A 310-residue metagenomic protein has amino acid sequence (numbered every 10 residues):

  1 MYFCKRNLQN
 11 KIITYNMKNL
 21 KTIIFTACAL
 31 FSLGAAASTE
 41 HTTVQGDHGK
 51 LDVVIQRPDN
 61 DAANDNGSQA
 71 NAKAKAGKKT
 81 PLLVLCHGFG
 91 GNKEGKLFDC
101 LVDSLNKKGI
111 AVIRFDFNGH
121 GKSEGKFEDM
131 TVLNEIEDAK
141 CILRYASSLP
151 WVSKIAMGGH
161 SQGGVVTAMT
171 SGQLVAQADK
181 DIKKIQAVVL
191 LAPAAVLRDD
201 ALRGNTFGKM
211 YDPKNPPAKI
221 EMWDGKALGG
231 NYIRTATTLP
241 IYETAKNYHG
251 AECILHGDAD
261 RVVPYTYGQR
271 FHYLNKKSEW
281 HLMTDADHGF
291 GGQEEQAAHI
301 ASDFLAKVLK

Functional and structural regions predicted by a protein language model:
A37-G67, A72: N-terminal cap/lid segment of alpha/beta-hydrolase-fold proteins
L51, V165, T170-G172, D181-L282 (+1 more regions): The alpha/beta-hydrolase serine catalytic core
K78-G88: Short beta-strand element of the alpha/beta-hydrolase
F89, D116-K126, A194, A286: Short beta-to-alpha linker loops that shape the active-site pocket of alpha/beta-hydrolase fold enzymes
G90-V102, F117: The serine-hydrolase catalytic nucleophile loop
V102-E124: Conserved alpha/beta-hydrolase
D129-L149: Alpha/beta-hydrolase active-site loop
P150-S161: Alpha/beta-hydrolase fold nucleophile elbow
